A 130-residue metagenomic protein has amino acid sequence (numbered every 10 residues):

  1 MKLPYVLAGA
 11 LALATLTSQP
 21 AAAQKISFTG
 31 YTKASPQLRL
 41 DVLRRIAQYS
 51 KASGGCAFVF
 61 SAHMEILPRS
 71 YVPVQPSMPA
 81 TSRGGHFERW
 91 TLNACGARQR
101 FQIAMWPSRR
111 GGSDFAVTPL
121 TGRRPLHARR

Functional and structural regions predicted by a protein language model:
M1-A8: Bacterial N-terminal signal peptides that target proteins for export
P4, T15, H86: Functionally constrained cores in energy, signaling, and assembly domains
L13-A21: C-terminal segment of classical bacterial N-terminal signal peptides
A23-R130: Cysteine-centric segments in proteins
